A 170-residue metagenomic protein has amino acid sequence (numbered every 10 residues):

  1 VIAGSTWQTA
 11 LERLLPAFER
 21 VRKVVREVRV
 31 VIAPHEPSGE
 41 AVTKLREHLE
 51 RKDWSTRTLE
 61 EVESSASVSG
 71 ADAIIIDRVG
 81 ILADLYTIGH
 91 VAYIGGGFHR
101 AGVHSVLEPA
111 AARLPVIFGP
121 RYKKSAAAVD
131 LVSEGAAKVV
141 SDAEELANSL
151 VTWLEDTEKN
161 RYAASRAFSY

Functional and structural regions predicted by a protein language model:
V1-Y170: Nucleotide-activated sugar donor-binding and catalytic core shared by glycosyltransferases and related lipid-linked
